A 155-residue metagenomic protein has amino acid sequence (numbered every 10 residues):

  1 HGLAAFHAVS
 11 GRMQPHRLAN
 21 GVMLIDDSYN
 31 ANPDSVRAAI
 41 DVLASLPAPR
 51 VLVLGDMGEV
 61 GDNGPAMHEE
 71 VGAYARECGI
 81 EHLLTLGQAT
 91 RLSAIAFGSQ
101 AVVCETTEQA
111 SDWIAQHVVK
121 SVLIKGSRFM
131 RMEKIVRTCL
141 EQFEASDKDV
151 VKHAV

Functional and structural regions predicted by a protein language model:
H1-V155: ATP-dependent carboxylate-amine ligase
